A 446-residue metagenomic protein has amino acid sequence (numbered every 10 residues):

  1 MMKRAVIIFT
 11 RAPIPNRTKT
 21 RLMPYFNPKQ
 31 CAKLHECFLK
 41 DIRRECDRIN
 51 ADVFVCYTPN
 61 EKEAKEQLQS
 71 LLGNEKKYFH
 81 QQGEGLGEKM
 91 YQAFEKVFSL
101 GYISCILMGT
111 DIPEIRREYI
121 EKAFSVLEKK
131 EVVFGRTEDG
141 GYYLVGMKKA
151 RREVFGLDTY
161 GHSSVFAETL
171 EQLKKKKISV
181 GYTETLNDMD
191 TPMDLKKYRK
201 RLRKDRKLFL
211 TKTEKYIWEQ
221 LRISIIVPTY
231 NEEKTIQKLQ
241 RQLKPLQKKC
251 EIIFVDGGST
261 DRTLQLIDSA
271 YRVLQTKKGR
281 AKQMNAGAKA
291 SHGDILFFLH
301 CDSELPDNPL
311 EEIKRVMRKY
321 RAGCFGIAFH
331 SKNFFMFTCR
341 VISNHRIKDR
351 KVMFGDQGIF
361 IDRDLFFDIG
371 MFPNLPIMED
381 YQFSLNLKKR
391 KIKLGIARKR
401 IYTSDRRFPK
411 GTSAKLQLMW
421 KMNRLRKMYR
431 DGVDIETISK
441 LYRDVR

Functional and structural regions predicted by a protein language model:
R44-N50, R241-C250: Short, acidic, metal-binding catalytic loop of nucleotide-sugar glycosyltransferases
P59-E63, Q242, D256-L264, S303: A conserved acidic beta->alpha catalytic loop
E63-L68, K234-K238, T260-D268, N308: Acidic helix N-cap motif at the loop->helix transition within catalytic regions of sugar-transfer enzymes
G87-A93, Q275-S291: Glycine-rich, basic loop-to-helix element that forms the pyrophosphate-binding segment of sugar-nucleotide handling
C105, L296: Short aromatic/hydrophobic "clamp" motif used to bind/position activated sugar donors
T110-A123, R262, C301-R315, L385: Acidic donor-binding/catalytic loop of UDP-sugar-dependent glycosyltransferases, especially processive GT2
V126-V133, N308-F334: Conserved donor NDP-sugar-binding/catalytic core segment of glycosyltransferases
V132-D139, A322-K332, S343-I361: A recurrent flexible, glycine/aromatic-enriched loop bordering the glycosyltransferase active site that acts as
